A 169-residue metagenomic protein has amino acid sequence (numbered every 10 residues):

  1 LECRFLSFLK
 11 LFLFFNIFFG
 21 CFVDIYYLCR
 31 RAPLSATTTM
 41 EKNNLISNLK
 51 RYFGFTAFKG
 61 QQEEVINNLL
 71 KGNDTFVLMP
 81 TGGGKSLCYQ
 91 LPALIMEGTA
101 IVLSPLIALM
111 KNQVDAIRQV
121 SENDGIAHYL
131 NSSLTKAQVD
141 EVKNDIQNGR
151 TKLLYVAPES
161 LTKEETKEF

Functional and structural regions predicted by a protein language model:
L1, I17-F18, R51, M79 (+1 more regions): Generic detector of intrinsically disordered, low-complexity, polar/charged segments
E2-F8: Extreme N-terminal basic, low-complexity initiation segments that serve as generic localization/processing leaders
R4, R30-R31, R51, R118 (+1 more regions): Arginine residue identity/basic-tract feature
F8-T75: Helicase-associated low-complexity/disordered flanking segments
G60-F169: Conserved P-loop/Walker A NTP-binding site and adjacent catalytic elements of P-loop NTPases
